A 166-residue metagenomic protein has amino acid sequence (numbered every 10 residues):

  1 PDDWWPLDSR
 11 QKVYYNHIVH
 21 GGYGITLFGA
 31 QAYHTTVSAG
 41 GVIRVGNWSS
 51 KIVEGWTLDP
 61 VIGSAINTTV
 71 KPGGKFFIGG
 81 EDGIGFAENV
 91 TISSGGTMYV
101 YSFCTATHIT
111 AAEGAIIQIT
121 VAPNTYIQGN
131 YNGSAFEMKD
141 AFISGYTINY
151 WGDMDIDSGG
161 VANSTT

Functional and structural regions predicted by a protein language model:
D3-W5, S9-Y15, G22-G24, F28-T35 (+14 more regions): The right-handed parallel beta-helix/beta-solenoid scaffold, focusing on the short coil/turn and N-cap positions
